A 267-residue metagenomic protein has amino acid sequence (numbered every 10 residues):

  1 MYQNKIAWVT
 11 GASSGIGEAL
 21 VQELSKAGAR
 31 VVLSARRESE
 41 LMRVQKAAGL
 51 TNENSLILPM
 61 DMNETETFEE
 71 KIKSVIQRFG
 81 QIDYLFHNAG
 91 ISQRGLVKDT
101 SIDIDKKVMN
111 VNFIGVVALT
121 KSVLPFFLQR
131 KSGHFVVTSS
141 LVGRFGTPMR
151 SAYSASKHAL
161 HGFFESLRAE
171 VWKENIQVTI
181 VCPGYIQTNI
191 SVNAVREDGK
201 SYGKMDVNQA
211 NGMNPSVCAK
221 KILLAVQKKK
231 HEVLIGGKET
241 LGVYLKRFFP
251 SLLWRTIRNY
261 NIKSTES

Functional and structural regions predicted by a protein language model:
S13-S14: Conserved glycine-rich cofactor-binding loop
A27-V44: Conserved glycine-rich Rossmann-like NAD(P)H-binding loop of the short-chain dehydrogenase/reductase
P59-E70, I102: The beta1-alpha1 cofactor-binding region of Rossmann-like NAD(H)/NADP(H)-dependent oxidoreductases
L96-V97, I104-K106: Substrate-binding pocket helix/loop in short-chain dehydrogenase/reductase
T120, S156: Active-site helix of classical SDR
S140: Residue(s) in the substrate-gating loop at a strand-loop-helix junction that position the organic substrate next
K173-G237: SDR active-site lid
